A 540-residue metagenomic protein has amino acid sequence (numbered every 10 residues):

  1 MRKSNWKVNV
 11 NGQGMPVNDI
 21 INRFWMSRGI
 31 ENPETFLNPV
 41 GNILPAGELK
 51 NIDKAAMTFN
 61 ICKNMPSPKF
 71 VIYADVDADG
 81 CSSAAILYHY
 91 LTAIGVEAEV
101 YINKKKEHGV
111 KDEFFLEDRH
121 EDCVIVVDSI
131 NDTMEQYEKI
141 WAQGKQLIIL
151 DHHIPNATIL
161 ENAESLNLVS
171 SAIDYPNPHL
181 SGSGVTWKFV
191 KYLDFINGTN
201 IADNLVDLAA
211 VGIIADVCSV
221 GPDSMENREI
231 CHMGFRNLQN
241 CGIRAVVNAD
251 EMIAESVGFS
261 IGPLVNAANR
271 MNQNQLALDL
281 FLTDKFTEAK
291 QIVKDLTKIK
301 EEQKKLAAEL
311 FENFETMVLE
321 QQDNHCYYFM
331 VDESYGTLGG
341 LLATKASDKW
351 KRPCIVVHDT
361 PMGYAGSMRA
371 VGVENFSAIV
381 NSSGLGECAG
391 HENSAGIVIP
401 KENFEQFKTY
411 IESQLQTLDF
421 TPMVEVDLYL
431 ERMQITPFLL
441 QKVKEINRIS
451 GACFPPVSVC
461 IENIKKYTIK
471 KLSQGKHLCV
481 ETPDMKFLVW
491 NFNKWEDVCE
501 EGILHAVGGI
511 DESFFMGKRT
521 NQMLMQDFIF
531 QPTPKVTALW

Functional and structural regions predicted by a protein language model:
M1, T186-K188, V373, K535-W540: Nucleic-acid-binding small beta-barrel platforms of the OB/S1 family and closely associated recruitment extensions
R2-C123, W141-K145, D194-E412, M423 (+2 more regions): Hydrophobic helix-and-loop "lid/oligomerization" segment in the mid-to-C-terminal part of catalytic domains
I86-I94, V100-S183: Hydrophobic, small-residue-rich alpha-helical packing segments that form membrane-like cores
T158-A215: Short alpha-helices
N403-K408, K471, E500-W540: OB-fold single-stranded nucleic acid-binding module
T417, T421-M423: Non-transmembrane, aqueous-exposed alpha-helical and coiled segments at domain scale
L428-M485: Accessory interdomain/linker segments of ATP-dependent helicases and helicase-like nucleic-acid enzymes that mediate
P483-V498: Beta-strand/loop nucleic-acid-binding surfaces
